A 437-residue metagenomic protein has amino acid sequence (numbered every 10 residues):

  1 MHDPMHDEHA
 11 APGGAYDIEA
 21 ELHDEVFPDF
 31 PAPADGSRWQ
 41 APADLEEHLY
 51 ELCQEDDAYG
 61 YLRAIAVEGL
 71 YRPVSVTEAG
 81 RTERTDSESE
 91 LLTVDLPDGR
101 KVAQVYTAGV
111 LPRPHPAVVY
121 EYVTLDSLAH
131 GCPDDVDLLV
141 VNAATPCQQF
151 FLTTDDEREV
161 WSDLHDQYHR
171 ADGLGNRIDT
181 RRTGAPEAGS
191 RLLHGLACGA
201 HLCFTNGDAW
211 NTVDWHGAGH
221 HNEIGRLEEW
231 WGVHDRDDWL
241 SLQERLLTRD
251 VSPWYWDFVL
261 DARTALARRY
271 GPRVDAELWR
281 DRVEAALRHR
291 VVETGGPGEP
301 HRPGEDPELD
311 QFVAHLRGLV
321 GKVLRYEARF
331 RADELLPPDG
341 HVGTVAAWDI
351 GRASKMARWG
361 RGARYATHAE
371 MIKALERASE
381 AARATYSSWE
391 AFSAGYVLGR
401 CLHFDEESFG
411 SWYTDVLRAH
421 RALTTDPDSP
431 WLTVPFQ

Functional and structural regions predicted by a protein language model:
H2-G60, G99, L111, V118-L138 (+1 more regions): Polar/charged low-complexity regulatory segments
A58-Y122, L128-A129, G340: Glycine-rich loop/turn
